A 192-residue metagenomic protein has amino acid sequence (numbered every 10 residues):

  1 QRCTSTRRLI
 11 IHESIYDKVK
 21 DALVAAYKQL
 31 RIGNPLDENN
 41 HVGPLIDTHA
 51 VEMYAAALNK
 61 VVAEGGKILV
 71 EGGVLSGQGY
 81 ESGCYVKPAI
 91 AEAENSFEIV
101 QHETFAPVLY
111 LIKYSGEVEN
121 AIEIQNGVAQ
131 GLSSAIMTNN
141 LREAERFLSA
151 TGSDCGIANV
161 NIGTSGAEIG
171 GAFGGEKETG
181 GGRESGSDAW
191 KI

Functional and structural regions predicted by a protein language model:
Q1-C3: Extended low-complexity, polyampholyte segments enriched in Ser/Thr/Pro and acidic residues
E13-Q130: NAD(P)-dependent aldehyde/semialdehyde dehydrogenase
R31, E81-I192: Conserved C-terminal structural/oligomerization subdomain of aldehyde/semialdehyde dehydrogenase
